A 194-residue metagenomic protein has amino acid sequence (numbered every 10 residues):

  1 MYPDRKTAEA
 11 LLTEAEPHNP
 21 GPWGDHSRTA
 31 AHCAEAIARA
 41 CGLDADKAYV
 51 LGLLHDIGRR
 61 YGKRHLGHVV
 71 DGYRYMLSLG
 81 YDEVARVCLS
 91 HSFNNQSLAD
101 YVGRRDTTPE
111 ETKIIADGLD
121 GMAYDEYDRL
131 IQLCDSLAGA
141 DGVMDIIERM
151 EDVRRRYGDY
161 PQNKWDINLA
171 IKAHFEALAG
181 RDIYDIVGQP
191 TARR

Functional and structural regions predicted by a protein language model:
R5-N19: Generic N-terminal amphipathic, Lys/Arg-enriched alpha-helix
T13-P17, R39-V153: Divalent metal-dependent catalytic cores for phosphoryl transfer on phosphate-bearing substrates
G21-G24: A short, charge-rich alpha-helical start-of-domain segment used by transcription regulators
S27: Alpha-helical transition-metal enzyme core signature, strongest for iron centers
C33: Conserved alpha-helix/loop element of class I SAM-dependent methyltransferases that forms part of the SAM/SAH-binding
D145-I167: C-terminal/domain-terminus segments
D159-R194: Charged phosphate-binding loop/patch that engages nucleotide di/tri-phosphates or the phosphate backbone of nucleic
